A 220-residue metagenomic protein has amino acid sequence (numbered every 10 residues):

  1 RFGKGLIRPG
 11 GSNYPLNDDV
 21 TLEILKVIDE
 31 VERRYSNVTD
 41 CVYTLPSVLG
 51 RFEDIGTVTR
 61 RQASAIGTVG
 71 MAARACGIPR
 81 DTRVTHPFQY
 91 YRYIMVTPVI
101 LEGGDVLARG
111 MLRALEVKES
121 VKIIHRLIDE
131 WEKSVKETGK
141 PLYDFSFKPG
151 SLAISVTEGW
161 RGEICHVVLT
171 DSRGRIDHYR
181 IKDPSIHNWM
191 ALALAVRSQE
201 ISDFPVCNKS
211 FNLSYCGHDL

Functional and structural regions predicted by a protein language model:
R1-L220: Active-site bordering "gate/hinge" segments that shape substrate access to catalytic or cofactor-binding pockets
